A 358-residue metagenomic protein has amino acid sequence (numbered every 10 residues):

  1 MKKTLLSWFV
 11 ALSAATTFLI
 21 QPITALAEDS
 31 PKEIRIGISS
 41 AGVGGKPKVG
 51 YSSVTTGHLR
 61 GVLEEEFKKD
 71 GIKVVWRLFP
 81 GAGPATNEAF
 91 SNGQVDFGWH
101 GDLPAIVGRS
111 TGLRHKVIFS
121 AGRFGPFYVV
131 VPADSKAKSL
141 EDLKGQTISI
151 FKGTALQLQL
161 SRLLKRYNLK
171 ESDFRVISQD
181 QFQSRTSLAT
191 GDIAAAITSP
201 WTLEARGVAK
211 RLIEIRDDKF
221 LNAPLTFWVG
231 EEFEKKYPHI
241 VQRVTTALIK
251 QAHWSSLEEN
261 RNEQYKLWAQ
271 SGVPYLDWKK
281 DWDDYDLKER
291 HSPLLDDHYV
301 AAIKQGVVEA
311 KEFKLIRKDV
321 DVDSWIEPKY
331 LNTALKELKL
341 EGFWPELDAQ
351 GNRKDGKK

Functional and structural regions predicted by a protein language model:
P31, G42-V74, S110-T111, Q305: Short, polar/charged alpha-helical segment
P31-E33, E66-F79, Q94-D96, K165-S178 (+4 more regions): A local structural motif
I38-S40, F127-A137, A223-H239: A bilobed periplasmic-binding-protein/Venus flytrap-type ligand-binding module shared by bacterial periplasmic
G42-G44, Y237-V320: Secondary-structure end/capping motifs
W76-E88, G101, S172-A189: Short helix-initiation/N-cap motifs at beta->coil->alpha
W99-T111, S161, T190-R211, A302 (+1 more regions): A ligand-binding cleft/hinge motif common to bilobed small-molecule-binding domains
V176-I177, F182-G272: Pocket-lining segment of extracytoplasmic ligand-binding domains
K311-K358: Conserved C-terminal helix/tail region of periplasmic/extracytoplasmic solute-binding proteins
